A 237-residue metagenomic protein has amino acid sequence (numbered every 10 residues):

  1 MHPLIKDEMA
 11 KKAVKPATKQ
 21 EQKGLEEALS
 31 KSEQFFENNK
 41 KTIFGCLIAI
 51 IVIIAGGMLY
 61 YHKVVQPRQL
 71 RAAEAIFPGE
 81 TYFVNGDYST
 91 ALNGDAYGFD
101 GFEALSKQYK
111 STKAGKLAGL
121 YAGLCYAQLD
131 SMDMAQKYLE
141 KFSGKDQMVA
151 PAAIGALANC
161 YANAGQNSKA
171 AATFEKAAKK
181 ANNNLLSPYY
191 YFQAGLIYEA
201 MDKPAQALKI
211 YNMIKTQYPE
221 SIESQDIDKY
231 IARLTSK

Functional and structural regions predicted by a protein language model:
L4-A49: N-terminal positive-inside, membrane-proximal cytosolic segments immediately preceding the first
Y88-S89, D95, M132, N167 (+1 more regions): TPR-repeat structural position
L105-G115, L129, S143-P151, A178-S187 (+1 more regions): Short solvent-exposed coil/turn linkers within tandem alpha-helical repeat scaffolds
